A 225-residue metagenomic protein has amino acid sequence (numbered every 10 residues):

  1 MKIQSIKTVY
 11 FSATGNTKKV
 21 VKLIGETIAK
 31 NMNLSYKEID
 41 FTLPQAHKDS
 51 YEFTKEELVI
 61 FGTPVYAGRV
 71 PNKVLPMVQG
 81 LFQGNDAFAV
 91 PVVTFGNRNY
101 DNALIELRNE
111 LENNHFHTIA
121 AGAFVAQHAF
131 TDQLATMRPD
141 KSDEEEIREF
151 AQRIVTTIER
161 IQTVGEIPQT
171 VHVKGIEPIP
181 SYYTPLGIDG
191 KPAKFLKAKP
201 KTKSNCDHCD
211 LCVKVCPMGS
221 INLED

Functional and structural regions predicted by a protein language model:
M1-T8, T14-V20, I24-L43, D49-D189: FMN-binding flavodoxin-like domain, especially the glycine-rich phosphate-binding loop
V9-Y10, C216: A generic structured-segment signal
I179-N205: Extended, small-residue-rich solenoid/repeat segments and analogous flexible loops that form exposed scaffolds
K201-T202, D207-D225: Iron-sulfur cluster-binding cysteine motifs and their immediate structural context in ferredoxin-like electron-transfer
